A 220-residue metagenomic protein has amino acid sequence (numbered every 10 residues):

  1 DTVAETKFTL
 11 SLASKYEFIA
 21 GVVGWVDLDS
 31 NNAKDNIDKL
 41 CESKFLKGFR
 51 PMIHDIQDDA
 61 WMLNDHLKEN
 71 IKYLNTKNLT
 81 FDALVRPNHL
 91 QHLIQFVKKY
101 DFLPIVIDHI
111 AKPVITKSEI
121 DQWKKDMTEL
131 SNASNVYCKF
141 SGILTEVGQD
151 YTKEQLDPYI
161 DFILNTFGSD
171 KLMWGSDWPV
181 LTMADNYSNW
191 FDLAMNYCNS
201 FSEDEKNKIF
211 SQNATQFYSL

Functional and structural regions predicted by a protein language model:
D1, L28, I53-D55, V85-H89 (+3 more regions): Active-site-proximal loop/turn and secondary-structure-junction residues that shape catalytic pockets, frequently
D1-K77, A83, V97, D121 (+3 more regions): Mid-domain alpha/beta scaffold segments of enzyme catalytic cores
E5-A20, L103-I107, D157-F167, W190-Y197: Short, electropositive alpha-helical surface patch
T9, V22, L40, F49 (+7 more regions): Conserved, mostly hydrophobic/aromatic
S14, E42, K98-K99, N132 (+3 more regions): Solvent-exposed polar/charged
D29, D65-H66, N70, L90 (+5 more regions): A generic "structured core" feature
K47, W61-M173: Catalytic pocket-lining loop regions of alpha/beta-barrel enzymes, especially the amidohydrolase/enolase/GH5 lineages
D161-F162, T166-M173, T182-L220: Mid-to-C-terminal alpha-helical segments outside catalytic/metal-binding sites
